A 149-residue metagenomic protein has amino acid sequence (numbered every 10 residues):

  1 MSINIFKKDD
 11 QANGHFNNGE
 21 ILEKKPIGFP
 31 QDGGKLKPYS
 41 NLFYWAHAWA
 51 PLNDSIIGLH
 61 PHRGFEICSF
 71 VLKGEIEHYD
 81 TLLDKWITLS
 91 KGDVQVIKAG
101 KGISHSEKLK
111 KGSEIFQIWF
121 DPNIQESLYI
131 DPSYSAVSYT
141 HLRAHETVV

Functional and structural regions predicted by a protein language model:
D10, K25-Q31, F43-H62: Conserved short histidine dyad/triad with adjacent acidic residue
L36-Y39, P51-I67, L82-K85: A short beta-loop-beta micro-motif enriched in histidine and acidic residues
I57, E75-E77, Q95-V96, G100-E107: Histidine-centered metal-chelating micro-motifs
F65-I76, D93: Glycine- and acidic-residue-biased ligand/ion/polar-headgroup-sensing regions
L83-V96: Short acidic-glycine-tyrosine-enriched beta hairpin
A99-E126: Ligand-binding loop in jelly-roll beta-barrel domains
F116-L142: A contiguous pocket-lining binding segment that forms or flanks enzyme active sites
H141-V149: Single conserved hydrophobic/aromatic residue that forms the stacking wall/gate of nucleotide- or nucleobase-binding
